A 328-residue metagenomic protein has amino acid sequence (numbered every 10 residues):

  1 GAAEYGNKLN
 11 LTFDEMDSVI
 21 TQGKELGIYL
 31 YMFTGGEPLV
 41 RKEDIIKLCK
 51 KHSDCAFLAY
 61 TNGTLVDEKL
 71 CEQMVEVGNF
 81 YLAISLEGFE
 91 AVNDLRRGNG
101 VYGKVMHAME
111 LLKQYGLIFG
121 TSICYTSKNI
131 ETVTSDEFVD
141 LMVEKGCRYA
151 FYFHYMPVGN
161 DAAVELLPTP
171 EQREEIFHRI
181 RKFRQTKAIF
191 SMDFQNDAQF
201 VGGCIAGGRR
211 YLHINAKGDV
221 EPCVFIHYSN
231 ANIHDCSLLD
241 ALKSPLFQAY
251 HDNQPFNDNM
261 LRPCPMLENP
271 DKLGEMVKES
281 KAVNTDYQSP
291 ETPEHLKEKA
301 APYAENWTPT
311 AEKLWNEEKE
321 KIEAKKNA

Functional and structural regions predicted by a protein language model:
G1-A3, K24, L238: N-terminal pre-core extensions flanking Radical SAM catalytic domains
G1-F13: Canonical Radical SAM [4Fe-4S] cluster-binding loop centered on the CxxxCxxC motif and its immediate flanking residues
A2-Y5, F89-A91, P157-N160: A short, flexible beta-alpha/helix-coil linker loop
F13-T34, R41-F153: Radical SAM/AdoMet-radical enzyme domain recognition
C55, D94-G207, A216-K217, E221 (+1 more regions): Radical SAM enzyme [4Fe-4S]-AdoMet core and its adjacent flexible, acidic and glycine-rich loops/tails across
F225-A328: Flexible mid-to-C-terminal extensions adjoining Fe-S/redox cofactors in radical SAM and related proteins
